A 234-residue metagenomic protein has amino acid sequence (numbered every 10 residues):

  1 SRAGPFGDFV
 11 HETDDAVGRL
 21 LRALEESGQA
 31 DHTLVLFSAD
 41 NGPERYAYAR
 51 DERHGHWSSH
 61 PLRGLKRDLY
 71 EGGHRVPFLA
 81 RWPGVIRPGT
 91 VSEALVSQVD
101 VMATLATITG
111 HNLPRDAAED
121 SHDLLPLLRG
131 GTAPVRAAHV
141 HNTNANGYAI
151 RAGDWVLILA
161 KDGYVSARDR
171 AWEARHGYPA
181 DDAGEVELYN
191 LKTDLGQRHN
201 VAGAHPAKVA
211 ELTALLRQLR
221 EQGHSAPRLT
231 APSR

Functional and structural regions predicted by a protein language model:
S1-D8, E44-R45, A49-E52, S225: Active-site His/acidic residue clusters
G4, H11-G18, V96-A103, E119-H122 (+4 more regions): A structural signal for well-ordered alpha-helical segments within the folded catalytic domains of diverse enzymes
H11, L34-S38, P61, Y70 (+6 more regions): Structural recognition of the beta-strand scaffold that forms the well-ordered cores of secreted hydrolase catalytic
D14, L21, E25, M102-A106 (+6 more regions): Non-transmembrane alpha-helical segments in soluble domains of secreted/periplasmic/extracellular proteins
G18-S27, L36, E52-A118, H122-A133: Substrate-binding rim/cap in mid-to-C-terminal beta-strand-loop elements of soluble/periplasmic
A30: Conserved H-loop
N41: Active-site metal-binding loops of divalent metal-dependent hydrolases
K66-H74, N142-A202: C-terminal, low-complexity/hydrophilic appendages and adjacent surface loops of extracellular/periplasmic anionic
